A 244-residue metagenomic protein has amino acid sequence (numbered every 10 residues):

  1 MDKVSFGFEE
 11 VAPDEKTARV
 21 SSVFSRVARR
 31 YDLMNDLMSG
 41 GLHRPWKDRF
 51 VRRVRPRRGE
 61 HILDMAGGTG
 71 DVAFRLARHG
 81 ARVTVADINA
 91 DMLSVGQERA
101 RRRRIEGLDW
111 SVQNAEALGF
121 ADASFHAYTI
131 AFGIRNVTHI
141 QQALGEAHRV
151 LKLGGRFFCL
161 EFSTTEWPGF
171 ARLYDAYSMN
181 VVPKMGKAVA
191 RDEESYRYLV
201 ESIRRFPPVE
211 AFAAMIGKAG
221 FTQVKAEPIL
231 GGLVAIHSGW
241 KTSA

Functional and structural regions predicted by a protein language model:
M1-S22: N-terminal auxiliary segments of SAM/dcSAM-dependent transferases
R26, R30-L33, L37-E60: Conserved alpha-helix/loop element of class I SAM-dependent methyltransferases that forms part of the SAM/SAH-binding
Y31, Y128-T129: Hydrophobic beta-strand segment of the Class I
H61-L118: Class I SAM-dependent methyltransferase SAM/SAH-binding core
E116-Y128: A short acidic, Gly/Pro-enriched loop at the edge of an enzyme's catalytic core that lines a small-molecule cofactor
Q141-R156: A short glycine-rich, Lys/Arg-flanked "PGG" loop and its adjoining helix->strand segment in the class I
L160, T164-M215, A219, K225: C-terminal alpha-helical "lid/dimerization" subdomain adjacent to the S-adenosyl-L-methionine
A213, A219-A244: Core SAM-dependent methyltransferase catalytic element
